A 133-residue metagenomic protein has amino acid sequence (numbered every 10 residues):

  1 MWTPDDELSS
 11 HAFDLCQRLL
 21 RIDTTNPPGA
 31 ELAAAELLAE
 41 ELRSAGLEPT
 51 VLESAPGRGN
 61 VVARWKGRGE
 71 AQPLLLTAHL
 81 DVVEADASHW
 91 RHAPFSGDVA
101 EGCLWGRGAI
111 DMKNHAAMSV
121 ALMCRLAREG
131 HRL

Functional and structural regions predicted by a protein language model:
W2-I110, A116, M123-L133: Acidic/His- and Gly-rich active-site-bordering loop/insert found across diverse amide/peptide-bond hydrolases
